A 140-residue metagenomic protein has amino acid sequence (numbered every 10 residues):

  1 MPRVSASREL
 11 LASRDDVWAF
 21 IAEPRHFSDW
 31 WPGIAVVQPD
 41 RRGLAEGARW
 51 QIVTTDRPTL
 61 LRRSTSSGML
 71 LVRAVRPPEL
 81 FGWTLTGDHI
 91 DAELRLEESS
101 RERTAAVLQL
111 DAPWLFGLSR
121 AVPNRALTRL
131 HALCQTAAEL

Functional and structural regions predicted by a protein language model:
M1-A45: Hydrophobic ligand-binding cavity/cleft-lining segments
S5-E9, T65-L71, D91-E93: Well-ordered beta-strand positions in beta-sheet-rich domains
E9-S13, V53-R57, E97, Q109-P113: Solvent-exposed residues in well-ordered beta-strands and their adjoining turns, especially edge/terminal strands
A12, V75-R76, S99-S100: Short loop segments at secondary-structure junctions
F20, P32-G33, I52, L85 (+1 more regions): Intrinsic disorder/low-complexity segments enriched in polar/charged and small flexible residues
D29, Q38-D88, A105, R125 (+1 more regions): Glycine-rich portal/gate segments that line the openings of hydrophobic small-molecule binding cavities
L80-L140: Beta-strand/loop substructures that line and gate deep hydrophobic ligand-binding cavities in soluble
